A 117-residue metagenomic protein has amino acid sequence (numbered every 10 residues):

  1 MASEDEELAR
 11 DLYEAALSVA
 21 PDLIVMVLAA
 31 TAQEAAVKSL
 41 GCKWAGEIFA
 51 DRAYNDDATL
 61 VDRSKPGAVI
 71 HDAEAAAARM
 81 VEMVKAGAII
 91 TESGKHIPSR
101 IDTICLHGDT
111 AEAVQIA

Functional and structural regions predicted by a protein language model:
M1-L12: Internal, conserved structured core segments that host functional sites
E4-D5, A16-A30: Catalytic beta/alpha-barrel core
P21-L23, C42, R100-D102: Short, well-ordered coil/turn segments that N-cap beta-strands
V25-L28, W44-E47, E92: General beta-strand structural signal in soluble alpha/beta enzymes
A32-A88: Active-site rim beta-loop-alpha module in soluble metabolic enzymes
E82, A113-A117: C-terminal helical cap(s) of enzyme catalytic domains, especially alpha/beta-barrels
G87-R100: Flexible, glycine/charged-enriched surface loops at secondary-structure junctions
L106: Conserved, mostly hydrophobic/aromatic
